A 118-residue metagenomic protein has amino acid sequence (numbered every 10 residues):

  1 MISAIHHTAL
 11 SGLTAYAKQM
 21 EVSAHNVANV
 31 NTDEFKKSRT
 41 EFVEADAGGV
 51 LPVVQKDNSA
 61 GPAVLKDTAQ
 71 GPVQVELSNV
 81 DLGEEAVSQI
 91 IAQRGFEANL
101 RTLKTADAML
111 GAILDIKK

Functional and structural regions predicted by a protein language model:
M1-K118: Amphipathic alpha-helical polymerization modules
